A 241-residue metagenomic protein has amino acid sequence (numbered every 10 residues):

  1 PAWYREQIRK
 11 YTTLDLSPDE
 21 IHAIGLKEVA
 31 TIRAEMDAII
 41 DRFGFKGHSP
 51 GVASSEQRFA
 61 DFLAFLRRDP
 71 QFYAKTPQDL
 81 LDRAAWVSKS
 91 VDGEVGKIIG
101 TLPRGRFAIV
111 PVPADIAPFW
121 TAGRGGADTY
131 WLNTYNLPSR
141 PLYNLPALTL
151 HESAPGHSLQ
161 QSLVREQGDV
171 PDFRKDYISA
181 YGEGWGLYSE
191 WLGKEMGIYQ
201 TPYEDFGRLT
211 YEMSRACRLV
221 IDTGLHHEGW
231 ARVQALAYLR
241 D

Functional and structural regions predicted by a protein language model:
P1-D241: N-terminal maturation segment of proteins
